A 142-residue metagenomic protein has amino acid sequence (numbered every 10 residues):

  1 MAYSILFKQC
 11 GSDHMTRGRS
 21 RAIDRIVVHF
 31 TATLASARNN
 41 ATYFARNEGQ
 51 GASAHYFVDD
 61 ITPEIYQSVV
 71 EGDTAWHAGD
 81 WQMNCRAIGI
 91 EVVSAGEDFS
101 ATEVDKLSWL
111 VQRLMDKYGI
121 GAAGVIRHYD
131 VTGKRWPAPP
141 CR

Functional and structural regions predicted by a protein language model:
M1-G79, M83-N84: N-terminal catalytic cores of peptidoglycan-degrading enzymes
M1-Q9, M15-I23, A95-R142: Basic/polar, cationic surfaces and motifs that engage anionic cell-wall and phosphate/carboxylate ligands
V28, I88, V125-R127: Hydrophobic faces of well-ordered beta-strands that scaffold small-molecule active sites in alpha/beta enzyme cores
A32, E71, W81-E97, Q112 (+1 more regions): Cell-envelope and extracellular/periplasmic
Y56, I90, L107: Hydrophobic/aromatic pocket-lining and membrane-interface residues
